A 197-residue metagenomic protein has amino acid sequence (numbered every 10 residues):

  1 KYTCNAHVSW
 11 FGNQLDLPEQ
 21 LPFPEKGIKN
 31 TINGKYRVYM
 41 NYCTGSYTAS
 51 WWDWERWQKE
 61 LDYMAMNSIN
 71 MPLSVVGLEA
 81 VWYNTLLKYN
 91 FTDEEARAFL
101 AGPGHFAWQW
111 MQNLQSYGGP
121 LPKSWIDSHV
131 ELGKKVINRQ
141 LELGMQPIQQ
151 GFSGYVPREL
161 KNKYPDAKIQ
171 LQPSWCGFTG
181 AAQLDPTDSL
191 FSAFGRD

Functional and structural regions predicted by a protein language model:
K1-W10: N-terminal accessory beta-strand-rich subdomains and adjacent acidic, glycine-rich linkers that precede catalytic cores
N5, L15-E19: N-terminal juxtamembrane cytosolic/stromal segments of multi-pass membrane proteins
W10-L15, F23-D197: Aromatic-lined carbohydrate-binding surfaces of glycoside hydrolases
